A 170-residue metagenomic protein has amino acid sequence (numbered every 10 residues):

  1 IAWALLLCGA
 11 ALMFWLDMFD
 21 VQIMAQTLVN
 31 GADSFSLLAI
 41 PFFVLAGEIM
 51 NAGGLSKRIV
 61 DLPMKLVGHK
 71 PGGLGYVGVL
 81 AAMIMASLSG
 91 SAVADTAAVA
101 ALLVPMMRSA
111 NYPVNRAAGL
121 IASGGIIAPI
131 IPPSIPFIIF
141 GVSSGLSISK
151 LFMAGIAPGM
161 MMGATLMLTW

Functional and structural regions predicted by a protein language model:
I1-W170: Alpha-helical transmembrane segments of multi-pass membrane transport proteins
